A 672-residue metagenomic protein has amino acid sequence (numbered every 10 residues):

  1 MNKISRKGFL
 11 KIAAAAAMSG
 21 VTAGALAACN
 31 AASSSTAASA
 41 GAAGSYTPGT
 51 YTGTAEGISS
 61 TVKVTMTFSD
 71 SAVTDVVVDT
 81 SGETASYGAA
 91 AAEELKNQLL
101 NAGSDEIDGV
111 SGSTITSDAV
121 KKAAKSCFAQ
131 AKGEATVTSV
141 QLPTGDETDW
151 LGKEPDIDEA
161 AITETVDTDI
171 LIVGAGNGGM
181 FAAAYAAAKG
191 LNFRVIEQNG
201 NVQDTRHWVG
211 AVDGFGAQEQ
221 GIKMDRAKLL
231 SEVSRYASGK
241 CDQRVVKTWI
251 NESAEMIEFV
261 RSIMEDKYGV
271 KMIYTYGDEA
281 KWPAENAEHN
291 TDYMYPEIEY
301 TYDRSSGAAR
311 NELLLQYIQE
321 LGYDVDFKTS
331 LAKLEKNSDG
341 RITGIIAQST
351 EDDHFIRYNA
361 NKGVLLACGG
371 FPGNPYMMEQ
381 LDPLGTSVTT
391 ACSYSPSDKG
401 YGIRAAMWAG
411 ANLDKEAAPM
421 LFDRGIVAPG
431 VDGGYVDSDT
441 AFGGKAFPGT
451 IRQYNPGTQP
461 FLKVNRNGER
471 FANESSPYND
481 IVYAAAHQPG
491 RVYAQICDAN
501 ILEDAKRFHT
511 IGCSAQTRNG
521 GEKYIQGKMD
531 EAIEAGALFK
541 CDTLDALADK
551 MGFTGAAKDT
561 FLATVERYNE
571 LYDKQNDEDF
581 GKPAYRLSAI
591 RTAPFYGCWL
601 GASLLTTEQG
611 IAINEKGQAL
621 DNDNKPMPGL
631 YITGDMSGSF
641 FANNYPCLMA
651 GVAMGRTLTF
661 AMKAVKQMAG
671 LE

Functional and structural regions predicted by a protein language model:
M1-G20, G24-A28: N-terminal secretory signal peptides and thylakoid transit peptides that target proteins across membranes
G41-P143: Active-site- and interface-proximal helix/loop "cap" or "latch" segments in soluble metabolic and energy-transducing
I170-R194: N-terminal Rossmann-like FAD-binding beta1-loop-alpha1 element of flavoenzymes
A188-R206: Glycine-rich FAD pyrophosphate-binding loop
R206, N251-H354, P375-Y376, Y435-D437 (+1 more regions): Conserved redox-cofactor binding core of oxidoreductases
K333, K558-N644: A glycine-rich dinucleotide-binding beta-alpha-beta segment and adjacent secondary-structure elements that constitute
E351-H354, Y358-V431, L648, M654-K663: Glycine-rich loop(s) and the adjacent beta-strand/alpha-helix scaffold that form part
I403-A405, N412-F553: An anion/pyrophosphate-binding glycine-rich loop and adjacent beta-alpha core in soluble alpha-beta enzymes
